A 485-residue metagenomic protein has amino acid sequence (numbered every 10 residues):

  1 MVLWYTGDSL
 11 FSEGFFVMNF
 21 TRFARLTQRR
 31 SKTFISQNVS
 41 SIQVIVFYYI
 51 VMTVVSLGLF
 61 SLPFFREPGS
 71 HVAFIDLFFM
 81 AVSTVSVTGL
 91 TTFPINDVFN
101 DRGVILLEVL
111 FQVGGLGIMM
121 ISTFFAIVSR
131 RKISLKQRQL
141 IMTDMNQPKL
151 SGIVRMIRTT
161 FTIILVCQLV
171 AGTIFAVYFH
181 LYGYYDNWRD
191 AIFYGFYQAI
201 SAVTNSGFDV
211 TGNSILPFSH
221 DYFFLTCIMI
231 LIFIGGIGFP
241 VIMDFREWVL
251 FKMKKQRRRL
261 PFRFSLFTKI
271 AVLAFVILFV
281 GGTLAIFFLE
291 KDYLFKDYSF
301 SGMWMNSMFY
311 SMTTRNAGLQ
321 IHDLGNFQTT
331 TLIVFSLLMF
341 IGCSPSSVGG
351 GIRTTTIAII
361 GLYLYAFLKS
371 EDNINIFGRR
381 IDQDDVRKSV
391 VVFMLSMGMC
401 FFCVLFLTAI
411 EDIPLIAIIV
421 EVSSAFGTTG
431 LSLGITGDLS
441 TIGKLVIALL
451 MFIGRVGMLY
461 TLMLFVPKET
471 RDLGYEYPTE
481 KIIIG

Functional and structural regions predicted by a protein language model:
M1-G485: Membrane-proximal intracellular helices of multi-pass ion channels
